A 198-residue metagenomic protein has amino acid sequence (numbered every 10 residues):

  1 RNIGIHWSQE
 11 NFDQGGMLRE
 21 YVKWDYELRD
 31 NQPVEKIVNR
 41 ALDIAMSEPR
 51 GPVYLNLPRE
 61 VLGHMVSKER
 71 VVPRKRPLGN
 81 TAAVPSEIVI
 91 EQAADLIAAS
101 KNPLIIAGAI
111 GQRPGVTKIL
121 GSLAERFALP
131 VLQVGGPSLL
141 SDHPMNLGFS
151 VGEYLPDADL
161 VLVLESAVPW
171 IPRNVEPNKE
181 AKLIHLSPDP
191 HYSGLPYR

Functional and structural regions predicted by a protein language model:
R1-R198: N-terminal alpha/beta PP-like core and its mobile active-site loop of ThDP/TPP-dependent enzymes
